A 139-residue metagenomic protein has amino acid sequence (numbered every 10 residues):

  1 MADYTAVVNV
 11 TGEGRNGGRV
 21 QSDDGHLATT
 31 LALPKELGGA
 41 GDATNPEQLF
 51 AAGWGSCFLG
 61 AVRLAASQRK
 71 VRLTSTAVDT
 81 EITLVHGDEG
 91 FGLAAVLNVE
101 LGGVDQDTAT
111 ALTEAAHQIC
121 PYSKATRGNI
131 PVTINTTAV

Functional and structural regions predicted by a protein language model:
M1-G55, L59-V139: Extended beta-strand/beta-hairpin segments
